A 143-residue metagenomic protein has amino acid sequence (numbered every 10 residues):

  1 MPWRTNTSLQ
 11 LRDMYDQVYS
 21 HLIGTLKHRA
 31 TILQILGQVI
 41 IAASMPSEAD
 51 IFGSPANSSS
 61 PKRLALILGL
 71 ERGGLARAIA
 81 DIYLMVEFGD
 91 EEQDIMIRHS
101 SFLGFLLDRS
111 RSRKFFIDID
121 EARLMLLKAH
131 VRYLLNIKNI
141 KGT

Functional and structural regions predicted by a protein language model:
M1-T143: Leucine/isoleucine-rich amphipathic helices and adjacent mixed helix/strand linkers that form non-membrane
